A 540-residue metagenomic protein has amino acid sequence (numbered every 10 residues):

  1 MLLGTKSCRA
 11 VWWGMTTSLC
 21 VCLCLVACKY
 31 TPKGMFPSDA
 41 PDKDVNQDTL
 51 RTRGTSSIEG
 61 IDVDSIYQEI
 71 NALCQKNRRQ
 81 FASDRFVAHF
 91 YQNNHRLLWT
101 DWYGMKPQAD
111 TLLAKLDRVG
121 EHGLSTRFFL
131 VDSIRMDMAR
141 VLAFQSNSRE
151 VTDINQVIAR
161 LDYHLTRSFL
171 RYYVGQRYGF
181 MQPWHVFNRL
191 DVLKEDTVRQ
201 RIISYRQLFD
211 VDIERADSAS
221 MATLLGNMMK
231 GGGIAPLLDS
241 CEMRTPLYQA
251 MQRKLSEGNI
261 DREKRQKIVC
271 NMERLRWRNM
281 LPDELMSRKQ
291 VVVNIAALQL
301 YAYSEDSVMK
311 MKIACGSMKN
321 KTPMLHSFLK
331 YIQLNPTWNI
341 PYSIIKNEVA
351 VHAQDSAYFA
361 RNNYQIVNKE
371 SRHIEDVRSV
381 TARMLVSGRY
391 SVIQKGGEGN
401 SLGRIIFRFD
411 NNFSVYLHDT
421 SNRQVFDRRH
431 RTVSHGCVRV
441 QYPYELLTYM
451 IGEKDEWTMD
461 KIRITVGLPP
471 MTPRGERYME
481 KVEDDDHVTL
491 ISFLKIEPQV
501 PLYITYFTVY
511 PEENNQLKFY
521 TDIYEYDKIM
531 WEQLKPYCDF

Functional and structural regions predicted by a protein language model:
L2, K29-R85, F90, L170 (+2 more regions): Well-ordered beta-sheet/strand-loop patches within structured domains
L2-M15: Bacterial N-terminal signal peptides that target proteins for export
C24-A27: C-terminal motif of bacterial Sec signal peptides marking the signal peptidase cleavage site
K29-L193: Cationic-aromatic interfacial patches
W184-H185, T197, L208, I213 (+2 more regions): Short, small/polar-rich loop/turn modules that mediate ligand/substrate recognition or access, typified
D191-K194, V198-S204: Cytosolic terminal low-complexity segments enriched in Ser/Thr and acidic residues
